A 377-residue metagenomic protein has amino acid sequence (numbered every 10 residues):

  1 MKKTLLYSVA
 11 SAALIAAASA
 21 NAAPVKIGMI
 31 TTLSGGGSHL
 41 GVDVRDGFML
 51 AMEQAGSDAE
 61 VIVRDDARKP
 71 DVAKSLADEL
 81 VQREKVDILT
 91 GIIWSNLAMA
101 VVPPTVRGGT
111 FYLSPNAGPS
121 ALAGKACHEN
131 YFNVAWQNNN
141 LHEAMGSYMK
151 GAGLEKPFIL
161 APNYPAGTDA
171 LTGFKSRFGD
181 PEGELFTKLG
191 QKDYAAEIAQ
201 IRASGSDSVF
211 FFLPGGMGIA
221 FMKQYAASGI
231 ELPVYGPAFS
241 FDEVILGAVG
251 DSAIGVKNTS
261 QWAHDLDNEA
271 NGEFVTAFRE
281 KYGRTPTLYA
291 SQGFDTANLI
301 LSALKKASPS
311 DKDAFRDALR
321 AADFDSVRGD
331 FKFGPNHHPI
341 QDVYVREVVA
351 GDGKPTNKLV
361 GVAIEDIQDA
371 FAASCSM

Functional and structural regions predicted by a protein language model:
M1-N21: Gram-negative bacterial Sec-dependent N-terminal signal peptides
G28-G47, A55, R64-P70, I93-N96 (+5 more regions): Extracytoplasmic "Venus flytrap"
M29, L80, E84-I93, L113-P115 (+5 more regions): Periplasmic-binding protein-like
H39-D46, Q54-L122, V134, T187-Y194 (+2 more regions): Beta-alpha junction/loop-to-helix N-cap segments that form part of ligand/metal-binding clefts
S75, S120-A121, H128-G229, H264-E273: Extracellular/periplasmic Venus flytrap/periplasmic-binding protein
L113, S120-A123, L189-G190, E231-D251 (+1 more regions): Venus flytrap/periplasmic-binding-protein-like
M222-F294, K305-S310, V360-M377: Extracellular/periplasmic periplasmic-binding protein-like sensory domains
E280-A290, L301-K358: Segments of small-molecule ligand-sensing domains
